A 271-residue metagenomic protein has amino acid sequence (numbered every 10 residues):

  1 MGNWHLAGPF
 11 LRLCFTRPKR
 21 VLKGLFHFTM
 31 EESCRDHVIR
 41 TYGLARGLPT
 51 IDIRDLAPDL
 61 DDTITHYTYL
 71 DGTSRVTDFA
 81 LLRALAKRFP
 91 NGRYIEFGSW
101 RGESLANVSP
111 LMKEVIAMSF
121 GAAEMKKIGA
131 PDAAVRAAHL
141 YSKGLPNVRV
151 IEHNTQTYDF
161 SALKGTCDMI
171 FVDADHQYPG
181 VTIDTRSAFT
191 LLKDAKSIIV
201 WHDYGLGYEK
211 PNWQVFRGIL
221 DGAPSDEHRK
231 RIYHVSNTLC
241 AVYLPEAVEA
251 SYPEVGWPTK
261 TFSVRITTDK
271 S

Functional and structural regions predicted by a protein language model:
M1, H37-D59, R75, G121-A123 (+3 more regions): Alpha-helix initiation/capping motif
G2-G47: N-terminal auxiliary segments of SAM/dcSAM-dependent transferases
N3, K19-V21, M30, R35 (+5 more regions): Short linear sequence motifs
H5, F10-R12, V21-G24, D55 (+4 more regions): Acidic/proline-rich low-complexity IDRs
A45-F89: Class I SAM-dependent methyltransferase Rossmann-like catalytic core, especially the SAM/SAH-binding loop
H66-L70, F79-S271: S-adenosylmethionine/decaboxylated-SAM
